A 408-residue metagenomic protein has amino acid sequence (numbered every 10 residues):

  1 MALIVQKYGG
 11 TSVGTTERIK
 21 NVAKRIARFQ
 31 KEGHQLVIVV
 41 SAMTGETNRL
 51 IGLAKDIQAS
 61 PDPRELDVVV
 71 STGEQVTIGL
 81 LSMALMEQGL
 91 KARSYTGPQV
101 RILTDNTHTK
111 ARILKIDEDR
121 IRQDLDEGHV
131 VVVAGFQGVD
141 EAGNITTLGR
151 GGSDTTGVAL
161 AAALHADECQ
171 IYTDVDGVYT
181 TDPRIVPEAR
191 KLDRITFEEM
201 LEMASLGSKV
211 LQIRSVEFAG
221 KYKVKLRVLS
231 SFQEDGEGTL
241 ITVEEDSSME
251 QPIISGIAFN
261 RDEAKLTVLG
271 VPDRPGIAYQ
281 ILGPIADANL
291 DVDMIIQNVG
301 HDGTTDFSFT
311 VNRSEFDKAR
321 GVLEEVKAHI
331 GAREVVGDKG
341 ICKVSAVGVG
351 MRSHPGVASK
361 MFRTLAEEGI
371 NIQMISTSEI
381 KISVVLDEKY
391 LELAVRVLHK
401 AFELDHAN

Functional and structural regions predicted by a protein language model:
M1-V216, N298, T310, L386-D387 (+2 more regions): Nucleotide/pyrophosphate-binding catalytic subdomain
H34, L90, V224, L290 (+1 more regions): Short phosphate-binding/catalytic loops that engage adenosine nucleotides
M43, V175-G177, Y222-L226, S230-D235 (+4 more regions): Glycine-rich beta-alpha junction loops
I57, E237-N408: A conserved regulatory-domain signal marking ACT and ACT-like small-molecule sensing domains and adjacent regulatory
Q99, Q233, E379: Residue-level detector of flexible, active-site-proximal loop/helix-junction positions within diverse enzyme catalytic
E168-Y172, L226-V228, D293, M374: Short hydrophobic alpha-helical runs that function as membrane-insertion/retention elements
A219: Acidic-aromatic/histidine active-site loop/patch
